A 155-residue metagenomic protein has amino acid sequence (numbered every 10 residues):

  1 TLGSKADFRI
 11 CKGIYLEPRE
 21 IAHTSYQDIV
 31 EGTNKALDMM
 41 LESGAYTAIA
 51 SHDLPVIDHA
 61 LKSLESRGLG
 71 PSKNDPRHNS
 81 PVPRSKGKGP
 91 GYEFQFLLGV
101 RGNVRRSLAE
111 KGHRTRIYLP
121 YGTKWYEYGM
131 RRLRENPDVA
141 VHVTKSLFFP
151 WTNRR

Functional and structural regions predicted by a protein language model:
T1-R155: Positively charged, amphipathic and often flexible ligand-engagement surfaces
